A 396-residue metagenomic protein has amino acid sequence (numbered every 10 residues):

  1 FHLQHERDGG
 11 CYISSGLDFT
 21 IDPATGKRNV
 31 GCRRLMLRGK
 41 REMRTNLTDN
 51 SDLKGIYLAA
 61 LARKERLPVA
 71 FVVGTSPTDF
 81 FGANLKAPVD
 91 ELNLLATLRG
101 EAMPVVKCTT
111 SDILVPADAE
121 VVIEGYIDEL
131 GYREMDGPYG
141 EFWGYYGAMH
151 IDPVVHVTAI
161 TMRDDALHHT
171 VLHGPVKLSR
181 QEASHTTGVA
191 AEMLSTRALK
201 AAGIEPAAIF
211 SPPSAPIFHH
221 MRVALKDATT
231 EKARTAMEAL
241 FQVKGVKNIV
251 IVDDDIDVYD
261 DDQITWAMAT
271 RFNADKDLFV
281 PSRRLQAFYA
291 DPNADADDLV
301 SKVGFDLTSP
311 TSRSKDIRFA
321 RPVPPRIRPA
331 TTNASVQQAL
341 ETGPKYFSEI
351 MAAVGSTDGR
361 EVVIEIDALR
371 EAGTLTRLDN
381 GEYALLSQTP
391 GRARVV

Functional and structural regions predicted by a protein language model:
F1-L3, S76-T342, Y346-T374, S387-V396: Charged, compositionally biased interaction regions
F1-V72: Internal mixed beta-strand/loop scaffold within catalytic domains of large alpha/beta enzymes
R377-D379: Beta-hairpin "wing" of winged helix-turn-helix
G381-S387: Minor-groove-contacting beta-hairpin "wing" of winged helix-turn-helix DNA-binding domains
